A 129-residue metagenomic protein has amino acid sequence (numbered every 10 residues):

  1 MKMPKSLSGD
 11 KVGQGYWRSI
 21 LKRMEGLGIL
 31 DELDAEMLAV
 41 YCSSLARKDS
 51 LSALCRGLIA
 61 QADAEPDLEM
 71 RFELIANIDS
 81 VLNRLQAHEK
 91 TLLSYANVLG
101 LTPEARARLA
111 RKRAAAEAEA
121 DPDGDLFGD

Functional and structural regions predicted by a protein language model:
M1-A76, F127-D129: Extended, surface-exposed interaction regions
D31, F72-L82, T102, A120-P122: Secondary-structure junction/capping motif
S44, K48-L51, V81, L85-H88 (+1 more regions): Amphipathic alpha-helical coiled-coil segments
R84, E89-D129: Alpha-helix capping/hinge segments and adjacent helical runs
